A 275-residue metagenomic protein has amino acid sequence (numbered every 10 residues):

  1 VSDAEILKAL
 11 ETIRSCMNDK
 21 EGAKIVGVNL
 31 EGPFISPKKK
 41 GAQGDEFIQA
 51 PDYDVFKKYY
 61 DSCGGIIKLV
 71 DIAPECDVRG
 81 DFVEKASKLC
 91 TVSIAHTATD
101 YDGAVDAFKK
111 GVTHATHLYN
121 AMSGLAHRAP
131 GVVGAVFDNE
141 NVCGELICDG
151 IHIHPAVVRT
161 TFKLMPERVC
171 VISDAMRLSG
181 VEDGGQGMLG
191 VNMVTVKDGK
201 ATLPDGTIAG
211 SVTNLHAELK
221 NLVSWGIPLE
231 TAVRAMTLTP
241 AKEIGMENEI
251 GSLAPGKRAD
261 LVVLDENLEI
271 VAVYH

Functional and structural regions predicted by a protein language model:
V1-I66: Divalent-metal coordination cores built from histidine and acidic residues
D3, L7, Q49-Y53, C76 (+8 more regions): Electropositive phosphate-/nucleotide-binding environments in soluble metabolic enzymes
I6-D19, D81-T91, P228-A235: Short, electropositive alpha-helical surface patch
K8, T12, K58, K85 (+5 more regions): Alpha-helical scaffold segments in soluble metabolic enzymes
S36-G64, V105-L118, M122, A129-C143 (+1 more regions): Active-site gating loops and adjacent loop-to-helix segments of metal-dependent hydrolytic enzymes
D61-E182: Active-site core of metal-dependent hydrolases
G131-G144, F162-L264: His/Asp/Glu-enriched, well-ordered alpha-helical/loop segment that forms or immediately abuts the divalent-metal
A272-H275: Short, compositionally biased
